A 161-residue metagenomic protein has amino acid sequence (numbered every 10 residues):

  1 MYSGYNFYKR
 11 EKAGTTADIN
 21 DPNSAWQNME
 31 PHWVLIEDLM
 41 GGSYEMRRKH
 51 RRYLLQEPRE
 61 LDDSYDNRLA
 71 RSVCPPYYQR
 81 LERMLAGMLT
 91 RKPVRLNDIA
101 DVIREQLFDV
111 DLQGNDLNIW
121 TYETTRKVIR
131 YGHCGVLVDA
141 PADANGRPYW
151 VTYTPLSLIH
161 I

Functional and structural regions predicted by a protein language model:
M1-Y153: Extended, helix-rich architectural segments
I159-I161: Conserved small/polar residues in nucleotide/adenosyl-binding loops
